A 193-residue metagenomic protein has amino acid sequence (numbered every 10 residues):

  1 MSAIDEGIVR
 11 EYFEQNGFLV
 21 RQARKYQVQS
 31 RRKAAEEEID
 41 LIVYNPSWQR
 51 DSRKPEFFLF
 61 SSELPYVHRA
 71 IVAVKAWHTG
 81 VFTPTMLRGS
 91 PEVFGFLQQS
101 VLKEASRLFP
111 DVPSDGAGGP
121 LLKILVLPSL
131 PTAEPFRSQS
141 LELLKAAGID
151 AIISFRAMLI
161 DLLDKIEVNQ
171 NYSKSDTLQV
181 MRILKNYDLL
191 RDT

Functional and structural regions predicted by a protein language model:
M1-E38, V43-T193: Intrinsically disordered, low-complexity Ser/Thr/Pro/Gly-rich regulatory segments
